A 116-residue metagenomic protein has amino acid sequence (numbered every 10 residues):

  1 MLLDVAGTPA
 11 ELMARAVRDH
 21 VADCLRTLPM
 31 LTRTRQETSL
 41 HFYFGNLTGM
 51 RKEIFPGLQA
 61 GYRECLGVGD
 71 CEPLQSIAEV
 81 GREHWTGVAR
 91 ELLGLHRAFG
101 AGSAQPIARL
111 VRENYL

Functional and structural regions predicted by a protein language model:
M1-D19: Post-HEXXH active-site segment of zinc metalloproteases
R15, D19-H20, C24-L116: Long, well-structured alpha-helical subdomains associated with metal-dependent extracellular/ecto-lumenal hydrolases
